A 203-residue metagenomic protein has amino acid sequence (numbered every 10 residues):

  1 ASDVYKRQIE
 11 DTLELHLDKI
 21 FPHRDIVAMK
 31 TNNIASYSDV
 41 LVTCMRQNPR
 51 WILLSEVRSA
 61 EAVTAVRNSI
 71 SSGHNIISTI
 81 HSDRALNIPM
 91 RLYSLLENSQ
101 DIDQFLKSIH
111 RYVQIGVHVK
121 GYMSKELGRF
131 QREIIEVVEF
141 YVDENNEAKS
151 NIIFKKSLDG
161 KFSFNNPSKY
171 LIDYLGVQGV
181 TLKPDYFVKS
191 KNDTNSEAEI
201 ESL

Functional and structural regions predicted by a protein language model:
A1-Y5: Short, small-residue-biased leader/transition segments that mark boundaries at the very start of proteins
K6-K107: Switch/coupling sub-region of P-loop NTPases
T12-L13, N33, R58, G121-M123 (+2 more regions): A broadly conserved detector of short glycine/acidic/proline-rich loop/turn motifs that flank catalytic sites and bind
L15, A35, V63, L86 (+5 more regions): A generic structural micro-environment signature that highlights single residues at secondary-structure boundaries
C44-N48, R67-H74, V113-G121, N145-N146 (+1 more regions): Short flexible/disordered coil segments
L53-E56, Q100-D101, M123, F162-Y170: A general structural signal for short secondary-structure boundary/capping elements
S71-S150: Replace "adjacent to P-loop NTPase cores in ATP/GTP-dependent enzymes" with "adjacent to NTP-binding cores
R129-L203: NTP-binding/hydrolysis catalytic cores, primarily Walker-type P-loop NTPases
